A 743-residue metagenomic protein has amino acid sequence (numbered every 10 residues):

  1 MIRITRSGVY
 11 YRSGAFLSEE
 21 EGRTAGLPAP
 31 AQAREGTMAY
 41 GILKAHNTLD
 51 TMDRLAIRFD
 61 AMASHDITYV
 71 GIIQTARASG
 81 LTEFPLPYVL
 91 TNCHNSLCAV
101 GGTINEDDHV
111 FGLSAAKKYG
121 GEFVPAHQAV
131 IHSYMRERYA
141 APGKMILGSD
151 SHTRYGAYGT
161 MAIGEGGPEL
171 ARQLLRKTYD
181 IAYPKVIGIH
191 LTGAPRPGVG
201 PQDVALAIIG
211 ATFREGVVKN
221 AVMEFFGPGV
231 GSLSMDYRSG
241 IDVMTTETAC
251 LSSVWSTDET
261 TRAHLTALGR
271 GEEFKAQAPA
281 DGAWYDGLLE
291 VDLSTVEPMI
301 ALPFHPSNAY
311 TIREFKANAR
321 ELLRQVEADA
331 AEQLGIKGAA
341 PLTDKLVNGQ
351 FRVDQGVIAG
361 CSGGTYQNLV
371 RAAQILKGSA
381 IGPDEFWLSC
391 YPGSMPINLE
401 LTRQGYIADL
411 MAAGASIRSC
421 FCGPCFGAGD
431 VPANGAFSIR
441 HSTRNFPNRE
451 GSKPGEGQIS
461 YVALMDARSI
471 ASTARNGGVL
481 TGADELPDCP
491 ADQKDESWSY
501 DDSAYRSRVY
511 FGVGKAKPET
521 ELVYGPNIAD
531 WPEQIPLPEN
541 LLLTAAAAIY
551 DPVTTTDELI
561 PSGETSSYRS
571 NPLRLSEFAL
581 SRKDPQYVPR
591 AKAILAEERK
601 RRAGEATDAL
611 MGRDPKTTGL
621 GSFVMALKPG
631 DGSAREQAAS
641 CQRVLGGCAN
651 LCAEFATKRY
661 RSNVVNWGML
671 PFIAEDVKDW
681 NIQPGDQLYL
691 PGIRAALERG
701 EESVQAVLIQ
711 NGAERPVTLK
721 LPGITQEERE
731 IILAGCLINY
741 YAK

Functional and structural regions predicted by a protein language model:
M1-K743: Fe-S-dependent hydro-lyases/dehydratases of central metabolism
